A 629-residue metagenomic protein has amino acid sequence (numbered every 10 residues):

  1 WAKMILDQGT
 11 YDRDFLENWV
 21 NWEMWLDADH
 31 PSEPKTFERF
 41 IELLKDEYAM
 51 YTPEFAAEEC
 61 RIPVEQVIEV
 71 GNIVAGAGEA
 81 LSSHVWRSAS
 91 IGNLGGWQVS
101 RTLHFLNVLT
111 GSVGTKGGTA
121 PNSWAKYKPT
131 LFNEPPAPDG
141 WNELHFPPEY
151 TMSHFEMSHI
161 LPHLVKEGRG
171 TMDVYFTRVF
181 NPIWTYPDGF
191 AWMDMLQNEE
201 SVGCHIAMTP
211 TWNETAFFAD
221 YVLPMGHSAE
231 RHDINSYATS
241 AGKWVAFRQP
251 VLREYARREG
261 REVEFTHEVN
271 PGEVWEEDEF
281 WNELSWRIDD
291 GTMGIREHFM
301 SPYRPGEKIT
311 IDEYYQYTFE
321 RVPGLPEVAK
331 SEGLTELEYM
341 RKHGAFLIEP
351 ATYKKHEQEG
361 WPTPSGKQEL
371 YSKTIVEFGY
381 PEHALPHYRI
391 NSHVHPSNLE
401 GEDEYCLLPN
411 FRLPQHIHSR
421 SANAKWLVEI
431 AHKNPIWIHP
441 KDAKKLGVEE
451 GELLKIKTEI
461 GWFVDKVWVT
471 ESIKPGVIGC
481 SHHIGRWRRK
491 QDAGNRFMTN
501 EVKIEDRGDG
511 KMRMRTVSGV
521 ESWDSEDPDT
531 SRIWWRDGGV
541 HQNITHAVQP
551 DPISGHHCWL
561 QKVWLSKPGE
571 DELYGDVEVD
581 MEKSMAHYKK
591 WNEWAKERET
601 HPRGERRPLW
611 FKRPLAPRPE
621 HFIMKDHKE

Functional and structural regions predicted by a protein language model:
A2-G78: Long, well-ordered, tryptophan-enriched scaffold segments
Y11-F15, V67-I68, L81-S83, G111-N122 (+10 more regions): Acidic/polar loop patches that form or flank catalytic/metal-binding clefts of enzymes that bind anionic ligands
T36-F37, A49-F55, H84-S90, F176 (+1 more regions): Flexible glycine/proline-enriched surface loops and loop-helix/loop-strand junctions
E47, I68-S83, L161-D173: Glycine-rich phosphate/diphosphate-binding loops that line cofactor/substrate pockets in enzymes
F55-I62, W86-L94, K126-K128, F180-I183: Conserved short loop/turn motifs at secondary-structure junctions
H104-Y221, G226-I234, T239-P250, G333 (+2 more regions): Extended redox/cofactor-interaction regions of prokaryotic respiratory oxidoreductases
L252-S331, S421-W437, K441-E629: Long, contiguous, secondary-structure-rich segments that constitute the structural scaffold of globular domains
